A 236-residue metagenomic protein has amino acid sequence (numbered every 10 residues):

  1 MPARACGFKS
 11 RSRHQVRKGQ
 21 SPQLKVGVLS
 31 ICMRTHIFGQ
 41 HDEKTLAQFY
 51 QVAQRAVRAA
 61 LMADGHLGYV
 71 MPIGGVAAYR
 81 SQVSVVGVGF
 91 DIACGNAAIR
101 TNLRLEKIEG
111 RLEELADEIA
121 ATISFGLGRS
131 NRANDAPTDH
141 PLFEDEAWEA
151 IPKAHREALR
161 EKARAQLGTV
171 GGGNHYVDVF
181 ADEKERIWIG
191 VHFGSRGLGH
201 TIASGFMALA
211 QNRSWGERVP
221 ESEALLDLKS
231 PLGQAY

Functional and structural regions predicted by a protein language model:
G7, H14-V28: Short, positively charged low-complexity motifs
H14, H66, H175, H192: Histidine-centered active-site/metal-ligand motif
I31-A59, G65, Q82-G87, I92-K184 (+1 more regions): Glycine-rich, flexible loop motifs
A60, W188-H192: Short glycine-rich or small-residue beta-strand-to-loop segments that form or flank ligand, phosphate, metal/Fe-S
L61, Y69-M71: Glycine-rich N-terminal segment of FAD-binding domains in flavoprotein oxidoreductases, spanning the beta-loop-helix
P72-R80, N102: Glycine-rich loop at the start of a catalytic domain that most often binds anionic cofactors/ligands
